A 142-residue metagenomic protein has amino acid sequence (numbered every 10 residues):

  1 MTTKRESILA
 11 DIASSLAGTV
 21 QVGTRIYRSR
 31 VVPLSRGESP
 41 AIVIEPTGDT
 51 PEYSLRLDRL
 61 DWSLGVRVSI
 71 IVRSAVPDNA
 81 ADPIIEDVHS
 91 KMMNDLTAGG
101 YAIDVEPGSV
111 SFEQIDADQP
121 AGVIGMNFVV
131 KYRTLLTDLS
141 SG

Functional and structural regions predicted by a protein language model:
M1-S35, P46-G142: Charged, amphipathic alpha-helical segments and their flanking helix caps
